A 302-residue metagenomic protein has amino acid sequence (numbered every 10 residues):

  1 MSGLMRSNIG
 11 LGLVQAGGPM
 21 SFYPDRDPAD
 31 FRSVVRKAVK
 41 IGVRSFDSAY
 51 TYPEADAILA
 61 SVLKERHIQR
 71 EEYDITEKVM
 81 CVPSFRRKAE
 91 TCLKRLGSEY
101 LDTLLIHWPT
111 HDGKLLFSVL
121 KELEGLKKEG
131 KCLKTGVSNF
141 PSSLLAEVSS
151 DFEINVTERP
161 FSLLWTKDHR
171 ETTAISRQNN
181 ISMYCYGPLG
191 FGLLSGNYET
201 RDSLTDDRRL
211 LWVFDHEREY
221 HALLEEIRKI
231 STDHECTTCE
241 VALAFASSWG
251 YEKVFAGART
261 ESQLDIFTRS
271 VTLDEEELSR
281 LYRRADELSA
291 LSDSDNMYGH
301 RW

Functional and structural regions predicted by a protein language model:
M1-E72: N-terminal binding-site loop/beta-alpha segment at the start of enzyme catalytic domains that lines or forms
M5, A60-E71, E90-E99, K127 (+1 more regions): Acidic (Asp/Glu)-rich catalytic clusters
P24-A38, P83-G97, P141-A146: Short, acidic/polar
R44-Y50, I75-E77, L133-G136, V156-R159: Short catalytic-loop micro-motif centered on adjacent basic/acidic residues
A49-A57, M80-F85, H111-K114, S162-K167: Acidic-and-aromatic substrate-binding clefts and catalytic sites of carbohydrate-active enzymes
R70-P83, T103-H107: A short, structured active-site edge motif that brings together acidic residues
L93-G113: Active-site groove signature of glycoside hydrolases
W108-W302: Beta/alpha (TIM)-barrel catalytic core signal, keyed to glycine-rich beta->alpha loops juxtaposed to Asp/Glu that bind
